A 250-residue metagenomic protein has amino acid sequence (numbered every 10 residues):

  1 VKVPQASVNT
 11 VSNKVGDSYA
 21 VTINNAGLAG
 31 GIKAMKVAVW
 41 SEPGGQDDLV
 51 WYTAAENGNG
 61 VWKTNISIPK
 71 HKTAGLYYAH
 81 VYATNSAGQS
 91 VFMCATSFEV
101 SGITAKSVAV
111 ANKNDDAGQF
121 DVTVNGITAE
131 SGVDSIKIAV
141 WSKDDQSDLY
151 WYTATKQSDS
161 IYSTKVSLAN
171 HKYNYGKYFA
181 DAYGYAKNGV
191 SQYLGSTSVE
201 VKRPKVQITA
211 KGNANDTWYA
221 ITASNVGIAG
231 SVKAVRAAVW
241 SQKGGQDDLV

Functional and structural regions predicted by a protein language model:
K2-N9, G102-V110, R203-T209: Proline-enriched interdomain boundary motifs that mark the N-terminal boundary and often initiate the first structured
D17-V21, G118-V122, T217-I221: Structural beta-strand segments of beta-rich domains
A26-L49, T128-Y150, V226-L249: Solvent-exposed loop/turn segments flanking beta-strands in beta-repeat/beta-sandwich domains
A38, Y78-T84, A139, F179-Y185 (+1 more regions): Extracellular recognition modules
L49-G58, W151-S158, L249-V250: Short, surface-exposed loop motifs enriched in S/T, G, D/E and P with embedded aromatic residues
N57-S67, T73, Q157-S167, N174-G176: Aromatic sugar-binding surface patches on proteins that engage polysaccharides or sugar-phosphate polymers
G75-A79, N174-A180, K233: Exposed beta-strand face motif in extracellular beta-rich ectodomains
S90-F98, S191-V199: Edge beta-strands of extracellular beta-sandwich domains
